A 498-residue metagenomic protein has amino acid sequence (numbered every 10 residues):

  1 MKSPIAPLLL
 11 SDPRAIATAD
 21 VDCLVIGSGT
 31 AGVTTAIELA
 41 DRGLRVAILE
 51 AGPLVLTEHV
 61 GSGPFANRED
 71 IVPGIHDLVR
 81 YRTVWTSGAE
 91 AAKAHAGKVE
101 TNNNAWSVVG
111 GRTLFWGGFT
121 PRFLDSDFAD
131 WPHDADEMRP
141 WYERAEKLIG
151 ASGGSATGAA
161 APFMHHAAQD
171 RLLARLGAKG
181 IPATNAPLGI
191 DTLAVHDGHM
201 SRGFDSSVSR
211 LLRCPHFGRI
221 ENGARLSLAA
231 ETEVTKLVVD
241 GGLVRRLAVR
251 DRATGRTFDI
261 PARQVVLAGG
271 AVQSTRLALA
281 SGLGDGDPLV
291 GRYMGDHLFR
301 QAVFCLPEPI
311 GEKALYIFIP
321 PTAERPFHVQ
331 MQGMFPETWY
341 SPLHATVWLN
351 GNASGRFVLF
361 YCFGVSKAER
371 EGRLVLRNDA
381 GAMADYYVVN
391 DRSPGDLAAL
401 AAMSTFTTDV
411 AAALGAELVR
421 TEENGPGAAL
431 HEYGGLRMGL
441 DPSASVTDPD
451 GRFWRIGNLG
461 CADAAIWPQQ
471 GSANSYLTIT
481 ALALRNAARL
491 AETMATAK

Functional and structural regions predicted by a protein language model:
K2-D130, D285-L306, E312, R485: N-terminal glycine-rich phosphate/pyrophosphate-binding loop and immediately adjacent elements
S28, R263, D396, S472-I479: Alpha-helix N-cap/helix-initiation motif
G29-T30, V272, I466: Residue-level detector of alpha-helix initiation sites
D41, R45-F65, L237, L247-Y316 (+4 more regions): Glycine-rich loop(s) and the adjacent beta-strand/alpha-helix scaffold that form part
V72-I75, D127, H133-K236, G425 (+1 more regions): Conserved redox-cofactor binding core of oxidoreductases
S87-N103, V109-R112, W131, D287-A398 (+3 more regions): FAD cofactor-binding and catalytic pocket of flavoenzymes
H133-R144, A402-D409, R485: A non-catalytic, amphipathic alpha-helix used as a structural packing/dimerization or gating element in enzyme scaffolds
V195-R202, A229-A230, T235-V238, A398-Q470 (+1 more regions): A glycine-rich dinucleotide-binding beta-alpha-beta segment and adjacent secondary-structure elements that constitute
